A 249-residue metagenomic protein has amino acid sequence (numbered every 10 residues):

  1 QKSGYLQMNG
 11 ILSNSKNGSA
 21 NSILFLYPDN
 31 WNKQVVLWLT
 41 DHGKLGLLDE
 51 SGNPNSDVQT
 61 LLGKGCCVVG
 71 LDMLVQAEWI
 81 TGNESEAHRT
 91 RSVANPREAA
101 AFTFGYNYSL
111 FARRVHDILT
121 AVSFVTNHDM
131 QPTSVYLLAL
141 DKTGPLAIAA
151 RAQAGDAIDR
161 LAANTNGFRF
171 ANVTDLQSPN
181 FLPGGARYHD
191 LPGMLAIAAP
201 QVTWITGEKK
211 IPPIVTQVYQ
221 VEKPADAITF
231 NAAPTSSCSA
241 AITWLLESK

Functional and structural regions predicted by a protein language model:
Q1-D29, F111: N-terminal cap/lid segment of alpha/beta-hydrolase-fold proteins
W31-H128, T133-S134, F168-P179: Cap/lid segment of the alpha/beta-hydrolase catalytic domain
L39-H42, E50, L138-K142, A163-G167 (+2 more regions): Structural motif
H116, A121-M194: Primarily recognizes the serine-hydrolase "nucleophile elbow" in alpha/beta-hydrolase and SGNH/GDSL folds
A149, D190-M194, E208-V218: Short alpha-helix in the alpha/beta-hydrolase fold that links the catalytic acid
A186, I211, V221-K249: C-terminal catalytic histidine-bearing segment of alpha/beta-hydrolase fold enzymes
L195, P200-G207: Catalytic His-Asp charge-relay segment
